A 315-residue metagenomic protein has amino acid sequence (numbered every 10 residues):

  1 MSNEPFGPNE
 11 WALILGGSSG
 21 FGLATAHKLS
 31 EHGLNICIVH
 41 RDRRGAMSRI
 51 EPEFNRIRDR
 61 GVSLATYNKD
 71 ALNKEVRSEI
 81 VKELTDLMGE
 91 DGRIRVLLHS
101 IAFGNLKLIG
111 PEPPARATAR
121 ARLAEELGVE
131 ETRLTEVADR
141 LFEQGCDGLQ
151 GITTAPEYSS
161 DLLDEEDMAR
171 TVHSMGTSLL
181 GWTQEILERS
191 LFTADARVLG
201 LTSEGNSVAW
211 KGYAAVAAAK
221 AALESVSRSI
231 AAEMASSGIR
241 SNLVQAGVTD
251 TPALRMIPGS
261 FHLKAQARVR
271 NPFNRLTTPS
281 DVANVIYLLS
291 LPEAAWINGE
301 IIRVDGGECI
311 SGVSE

Functional and structural regions predicted by a protein language model:
M1-D167, M256: Short-chain dehydrogenase/reductase
L29, M234, L289: Aromatic pocket-lining residues of Rossmann-like dinucleotide-binding sites
R49, G212-A215, S236, L243 (+2 more regions): A glycine/serine/threonine-rich, flexible loop-to-helix segment that serves as the NAD(P) cofactor-binding "lid"
V81, L179, T183-Q184, S227-R228 (+2 more regions): Short-chain dehydrogenase/reductase
A102-L223, S227-S236, V248-T249: Catalytic loop of short-chain dehydrogenase/reductase
R240-D250, S290, R303-D305: Conserved SDR Rossmann-fold cofactor-binding beta-strand/turn motif
N271-V282, E293: A conserved structural motif in NAD(P)-dependent oxidoreductases
Y287, N298-E315: Short C-terminal tail/terminal secondary-structure segment of NAD(P)H-dependent dehydrogenase/reductase domains
